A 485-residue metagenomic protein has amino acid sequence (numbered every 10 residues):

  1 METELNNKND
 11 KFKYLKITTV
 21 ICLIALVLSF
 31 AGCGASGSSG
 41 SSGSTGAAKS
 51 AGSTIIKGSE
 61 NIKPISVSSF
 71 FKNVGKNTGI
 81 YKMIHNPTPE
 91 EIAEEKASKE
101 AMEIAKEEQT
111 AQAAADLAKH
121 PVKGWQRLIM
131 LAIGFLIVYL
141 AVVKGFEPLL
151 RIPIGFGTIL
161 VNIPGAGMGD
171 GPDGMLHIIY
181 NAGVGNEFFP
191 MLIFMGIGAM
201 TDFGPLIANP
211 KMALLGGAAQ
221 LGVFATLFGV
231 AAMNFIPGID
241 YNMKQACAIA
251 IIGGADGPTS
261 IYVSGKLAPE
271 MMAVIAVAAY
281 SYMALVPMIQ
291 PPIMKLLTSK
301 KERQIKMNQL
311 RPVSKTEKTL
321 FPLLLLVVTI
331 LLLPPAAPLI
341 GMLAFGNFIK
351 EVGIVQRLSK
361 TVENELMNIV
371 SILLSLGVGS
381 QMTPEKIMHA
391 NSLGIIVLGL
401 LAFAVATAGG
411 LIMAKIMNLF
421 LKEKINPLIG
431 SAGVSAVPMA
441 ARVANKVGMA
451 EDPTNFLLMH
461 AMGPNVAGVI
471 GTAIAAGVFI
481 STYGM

Functional and structural regions predicted by a protein language model:
K16, F30-K123, G238: Low-complexity, proline/glycine-enriched hydrophobic segments characteristic of transmembrane helices
G37, A93-K96, L326-G410: Transmembrane helical segments that form the transport core of multi-pass membrane transport proteins
K119-M130, I178-I193, Q245-I251, P334-A344 (+1 more regions): Structural signature of hydrophobic alpha-helical transmembrane segments
V142-R151, D170-Y180, T201-L215, V355-N364 (+3 more regions): Interfacial helix-loop-helix linkers and transmembrane-helix boundary segments in multi-pass membrane proteins
N181, G185-N186, M195-M200, L214-A225 (+4 more regions): Alpha-helical membrane segments and immediately flanking helix-loop junctions that form or couple to the substrate/ion
L206-L227, P384-G410, A461-N465: Entry/N-cap segments of selected transmembrane alpha helices and their immediately preceding amphipathic helices
E270-M288, L398-A406, I429: Alpha-helical transmembrane segments
A278-I354: Membrane-embedded hairpin module used as a gating/binding unit in multi-pass transport and secretion proteins
